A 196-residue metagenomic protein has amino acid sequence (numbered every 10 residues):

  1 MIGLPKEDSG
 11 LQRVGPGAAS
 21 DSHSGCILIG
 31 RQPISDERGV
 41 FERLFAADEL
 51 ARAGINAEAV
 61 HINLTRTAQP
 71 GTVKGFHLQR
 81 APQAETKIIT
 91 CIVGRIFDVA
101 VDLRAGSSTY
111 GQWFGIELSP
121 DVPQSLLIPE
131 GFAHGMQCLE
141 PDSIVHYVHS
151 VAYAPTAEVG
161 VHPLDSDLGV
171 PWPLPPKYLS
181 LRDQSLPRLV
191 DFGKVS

Functional and structural regions predicted by a protein language model:
M1-D121, D142, H149-S196: Non-catalytic, conserved peripheral segments adjacent to functional cores
L118-P141: Conserved metal-binding segment of the jelly-roll/cupin
